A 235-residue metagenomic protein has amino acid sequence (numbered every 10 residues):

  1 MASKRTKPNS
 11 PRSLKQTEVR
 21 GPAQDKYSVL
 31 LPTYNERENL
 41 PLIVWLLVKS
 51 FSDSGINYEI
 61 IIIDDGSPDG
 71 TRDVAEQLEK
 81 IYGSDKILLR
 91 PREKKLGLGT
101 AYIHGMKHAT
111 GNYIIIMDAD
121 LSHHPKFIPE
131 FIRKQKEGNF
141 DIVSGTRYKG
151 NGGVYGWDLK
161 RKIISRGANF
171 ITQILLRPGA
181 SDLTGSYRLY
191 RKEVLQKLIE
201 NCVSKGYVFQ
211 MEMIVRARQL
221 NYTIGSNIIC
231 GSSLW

Functional and structural regions predicted by a protein language model:
K15, E36-F51: Short, well-formed alpha-helical segments that are part of the catalytic scaffolds of diverse glycosyltransferases
K26-S28, E59, E212: Cell-envelope/extracellular polymer assembly enzymes that use nucleotide-activated donors
E38-L42, D69-L78: Acidic helix N-cap motif at the loop->helix transition within catalytic regions of sugar-transfer enzymes
N57-I61, R72-H108: Conserved donor nucleotide-binding strand/loop of the catalytic core
D64-D73, L121: A conserved acidic beta->alpha catalytic loop
R90-H108, Y113, P125-Y207, S233-W235: Acceptor/aglycone-binding surface of glycosyltransferases and processive sugar-polymer synthases
P178-G179, N201-K205, I214-G231: Catalytic donor-sugar/metal-binding loop of nucleotide-sugar-dependent glycosyltransferases
